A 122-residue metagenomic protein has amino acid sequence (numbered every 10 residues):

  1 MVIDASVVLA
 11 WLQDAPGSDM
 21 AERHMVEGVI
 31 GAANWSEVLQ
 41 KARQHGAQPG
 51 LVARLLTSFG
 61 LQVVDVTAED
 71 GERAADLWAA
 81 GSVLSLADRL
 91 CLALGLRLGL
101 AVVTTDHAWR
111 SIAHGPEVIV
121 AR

Functional and structural regions predicted by a protein language model:
M1-I30, A42-R54, R122: Short, well-structured N-terminal submotif of metal-dependent ribonuclease cores
I3-D4, I30-A33, L84-L86, D106-H107 (+1 more regions): Histidine- and aromatic-rich ligand-binding microenvironments
V7-V8, N34, D70, L90-C91 (+1 more regions): Alpha-helix capping/helix-boundary segments
M25-V26, G60, G99: Residue-level detector of structured alpha->beta connecting loops
T57-G81: Acidic catalytic patch
L92, L96-R122: Acidic, PIN/NYN-like endoribonuclease modules and their adjacent C-terminal/linker elements
